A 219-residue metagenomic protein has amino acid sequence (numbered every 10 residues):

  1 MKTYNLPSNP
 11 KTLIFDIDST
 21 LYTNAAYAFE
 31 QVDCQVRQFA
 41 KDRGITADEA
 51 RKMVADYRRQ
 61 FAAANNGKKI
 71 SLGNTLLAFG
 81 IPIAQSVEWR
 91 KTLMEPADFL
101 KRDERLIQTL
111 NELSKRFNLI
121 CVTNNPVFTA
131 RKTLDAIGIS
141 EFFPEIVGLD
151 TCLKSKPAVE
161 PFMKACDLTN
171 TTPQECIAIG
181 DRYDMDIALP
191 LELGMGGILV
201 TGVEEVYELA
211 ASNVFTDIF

Functional and structural regions predicted by a protein language model:
M1-L13, I83-Q85, I107, N111 (+1 more regions): Asp-based, Mg2+/Mn2+-dependent phosphohydrolase catalytic module
T3-R105: N-terminal helical cap/lid subdomain that shapes the substrate entry/recognition surface in HAD-like hydrolases
